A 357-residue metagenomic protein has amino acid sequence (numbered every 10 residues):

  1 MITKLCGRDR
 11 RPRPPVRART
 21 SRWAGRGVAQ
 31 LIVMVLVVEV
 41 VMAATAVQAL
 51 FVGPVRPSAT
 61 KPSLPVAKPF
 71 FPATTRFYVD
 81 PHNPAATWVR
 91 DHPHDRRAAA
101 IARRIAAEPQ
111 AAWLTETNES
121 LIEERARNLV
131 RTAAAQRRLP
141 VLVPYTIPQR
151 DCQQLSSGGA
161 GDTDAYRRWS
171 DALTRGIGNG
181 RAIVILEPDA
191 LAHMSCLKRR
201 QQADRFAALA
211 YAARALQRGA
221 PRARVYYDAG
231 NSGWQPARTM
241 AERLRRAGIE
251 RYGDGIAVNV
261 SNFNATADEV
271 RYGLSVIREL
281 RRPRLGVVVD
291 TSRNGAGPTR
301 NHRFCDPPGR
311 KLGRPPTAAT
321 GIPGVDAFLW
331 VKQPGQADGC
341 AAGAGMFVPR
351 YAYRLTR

Functional and structural regions predicted by a protein language model:
I2-C6, P12, R22-F51: Secretory targeting and sorting signals
D9, V16-A18, V66: Acidic, Ala/Val/Gly-enriched low-complexity intrinsically disordered segments
Q30-Q48, Y145, E187, V258 (+4 more regions): Hydrophobic alpha-helical membrane segments, chiefly transmembrane helices and signal peptide h-regions, characterized
V41-K68: C-terminal region of N-terminal signal peptides and the immediate post-cleavage residues of exported proteins
P72-G176, Q333, A337, A342-V348 (+1 more regions): N-terminal carbohydrate-binding/catalytic regions of secreted carbohydrate-active enzymes
T74, D80-A106, S232-Y351: Surface-exposed substrate-engagement region within the catalytic domains of secreted or surface-exposed extracellular
R76-V79, A111-T115, L139-P144, A182-E187 (+5 more regions): Structural recognition of the beta-strand scaffold that forms the well-ordered cores of secreted hydrolase catalytic
S120-E123, N128-V225, T239, R243 (+1 more regions): Substrate-binding cleft of extracellular glycoside hydrolase catalytic domains
